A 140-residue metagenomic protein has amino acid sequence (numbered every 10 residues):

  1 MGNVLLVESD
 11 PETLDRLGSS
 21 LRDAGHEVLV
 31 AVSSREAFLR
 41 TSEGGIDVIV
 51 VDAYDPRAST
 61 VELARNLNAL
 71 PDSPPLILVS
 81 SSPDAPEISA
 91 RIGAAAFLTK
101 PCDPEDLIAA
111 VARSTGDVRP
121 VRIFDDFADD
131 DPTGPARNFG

Functional and structural regions predicted by a protein language model:
P11-L29: Two-component/phosphorelay signaling modules centered on CheY-like receiver
V30-V48, E87: Acidic, metal-coordinating helix/loop segments flanking the phosphotransfer/catalytic sites of two-component signaling
S42-G44, N66-S73, I92: Conserved phosphotransfer cores of two-component systems
D47-L67, P83: Conserved phosphotransfer microenvironments
E62, S82-L98: Alpha4 helix (beta4-alpha4-beta5 surface) of REC/receiver domains from two-component response regulators
S73-D84: A short, hydrophobic beta-strand element within the central beta-sheet of small alpha/beta folds
C102-A112: C-terminal output helix
D117-G140: CheY-like receiver
